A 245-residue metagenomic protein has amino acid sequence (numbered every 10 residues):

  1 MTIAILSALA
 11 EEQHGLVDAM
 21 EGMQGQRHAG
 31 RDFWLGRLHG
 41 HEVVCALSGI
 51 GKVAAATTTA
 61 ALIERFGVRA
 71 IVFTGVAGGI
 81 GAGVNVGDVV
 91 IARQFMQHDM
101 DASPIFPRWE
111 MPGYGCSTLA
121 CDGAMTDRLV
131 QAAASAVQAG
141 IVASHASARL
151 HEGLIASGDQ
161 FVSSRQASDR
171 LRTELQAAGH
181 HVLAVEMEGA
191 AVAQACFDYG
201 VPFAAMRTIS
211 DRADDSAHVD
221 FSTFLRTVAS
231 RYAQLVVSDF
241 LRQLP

Functional and structural regions predicted by a protein language model:
M1-A60, F66: N-terminal short beta-loop-beta anion/metal-coordinating cradle
V43-S48, L154-A156, M206: Active-site-proximal beta-strand elements of phosphoester/diester hydrolases
T58, L62, R128-A132, S230-F240: Short, well-ordered amphipathic alpha-helical segments that serve as non-catalytic structural scaffolds within diverse
V68-V72: Proline-aspartate-enriched helix->loop->beta-strand connector
I80-A177: Mid-sequence, gly/pro-rich, charge-dense loop/helix-turn segments that line enzyme active sites
G158-D214, H218: A C-terminal functional module that forms or caps the active site or interfaces directly with catalytic machinery
A213-P245: His/Asp/Glu-rich mid-to-C-terminal helical/loop segments that flank catalytic regions of hydrolases
